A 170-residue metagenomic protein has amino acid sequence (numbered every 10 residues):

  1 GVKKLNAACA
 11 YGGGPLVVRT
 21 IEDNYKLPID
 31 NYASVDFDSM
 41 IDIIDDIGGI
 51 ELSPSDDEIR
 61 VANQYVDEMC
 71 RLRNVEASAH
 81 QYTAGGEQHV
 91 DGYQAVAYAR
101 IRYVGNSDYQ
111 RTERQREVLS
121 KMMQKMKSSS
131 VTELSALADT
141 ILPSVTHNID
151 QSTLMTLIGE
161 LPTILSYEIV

Functional and structural regions predicted by a protein language model:
G1-V170: Non-catalytic, solvent-exposed segments at the cell envelope interface
